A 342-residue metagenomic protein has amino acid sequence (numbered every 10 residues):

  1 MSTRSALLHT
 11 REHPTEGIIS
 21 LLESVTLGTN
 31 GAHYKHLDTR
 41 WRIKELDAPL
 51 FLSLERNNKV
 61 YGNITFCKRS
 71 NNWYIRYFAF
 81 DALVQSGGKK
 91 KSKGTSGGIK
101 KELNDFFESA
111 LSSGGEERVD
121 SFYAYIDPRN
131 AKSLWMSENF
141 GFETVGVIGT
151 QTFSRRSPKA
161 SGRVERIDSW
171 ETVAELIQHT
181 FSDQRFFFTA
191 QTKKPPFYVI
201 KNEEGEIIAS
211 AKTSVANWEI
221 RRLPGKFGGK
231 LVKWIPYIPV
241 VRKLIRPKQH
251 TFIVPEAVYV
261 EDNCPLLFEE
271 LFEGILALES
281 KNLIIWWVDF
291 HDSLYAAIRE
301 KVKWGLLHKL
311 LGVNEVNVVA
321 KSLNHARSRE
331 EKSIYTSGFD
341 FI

Functional and structural regions predicted by a protein language model:
S2-I64, R118, E138-F252: Amide-forming acyltransferase catalytic core, primarily the GNAT-like/NAT-type and related acyltransferase folds
H13, N57, R69, L83 (+5 more regions): Generic structural motif
H36-G94, D105: Well-ordered mid-protein domain cores that form the structural environment of catalytic cofactors
F51-S53, N63-T65, Y74, V199 (+4 more regions): Ordered hydrophobic segments in well-structured contexts
F66, L176-T192, F268-S280, K309-H325: Short flexible/disordered coil segments
W73-N139, P224-G305: Acyl-donor binding region in acyl/amide transferases
A124-R129, L134-W135, T144-A160, L294 (+1 more regions): Acyl-donor (CoA/ACP) binding surface of acyl/acetyltransferases
W287-D289, A296-I342: C-terminal functional modules
